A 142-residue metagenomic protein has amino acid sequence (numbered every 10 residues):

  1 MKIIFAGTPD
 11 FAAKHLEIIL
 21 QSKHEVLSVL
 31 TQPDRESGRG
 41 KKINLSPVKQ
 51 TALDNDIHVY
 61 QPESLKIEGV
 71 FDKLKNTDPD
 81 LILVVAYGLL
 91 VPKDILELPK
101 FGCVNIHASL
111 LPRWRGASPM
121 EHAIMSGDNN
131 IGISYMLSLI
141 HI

Functional and structural regions predicted by a protein language model:
M1-I140: One-carbon transfer enzymes
